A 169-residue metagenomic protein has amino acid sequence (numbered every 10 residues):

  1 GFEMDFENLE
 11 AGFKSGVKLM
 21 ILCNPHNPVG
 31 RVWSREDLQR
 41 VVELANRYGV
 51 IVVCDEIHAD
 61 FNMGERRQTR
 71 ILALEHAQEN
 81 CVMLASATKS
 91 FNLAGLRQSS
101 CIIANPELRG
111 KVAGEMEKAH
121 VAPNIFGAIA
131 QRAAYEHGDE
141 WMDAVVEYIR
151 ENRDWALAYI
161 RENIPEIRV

Functional and structural regions predicted by a protein language model:
F2-E65: Active-site phosphate-binding strand-loop segment of PLP-dependent enzymes
M4, N8, G12, G16 (+7 more regions): Alpha-helical elements of Rossmann-like donor-binding domains used by nucleotide-donor carbohydrate transfer enzymes
E36-E43, E107, W155-A158: Alpha-helical scaffolding segments of alpha/beta enzyme cores, especially the outer helices of TIM-barrel or partial
Y48, A77-N80, I164-P165: A short helix-to-beta-strand connector/capping loop
G49, R150-R153, L157: Structural signal for well-ordered, non-membrane alpha-helices
L74, E79-R150, Y159: Conserved core segment of the aminotransferase class I/II
I149-R150, N163-V169: Conserved PLP-binding catalytic core of the aspartate aminotransferase-like
